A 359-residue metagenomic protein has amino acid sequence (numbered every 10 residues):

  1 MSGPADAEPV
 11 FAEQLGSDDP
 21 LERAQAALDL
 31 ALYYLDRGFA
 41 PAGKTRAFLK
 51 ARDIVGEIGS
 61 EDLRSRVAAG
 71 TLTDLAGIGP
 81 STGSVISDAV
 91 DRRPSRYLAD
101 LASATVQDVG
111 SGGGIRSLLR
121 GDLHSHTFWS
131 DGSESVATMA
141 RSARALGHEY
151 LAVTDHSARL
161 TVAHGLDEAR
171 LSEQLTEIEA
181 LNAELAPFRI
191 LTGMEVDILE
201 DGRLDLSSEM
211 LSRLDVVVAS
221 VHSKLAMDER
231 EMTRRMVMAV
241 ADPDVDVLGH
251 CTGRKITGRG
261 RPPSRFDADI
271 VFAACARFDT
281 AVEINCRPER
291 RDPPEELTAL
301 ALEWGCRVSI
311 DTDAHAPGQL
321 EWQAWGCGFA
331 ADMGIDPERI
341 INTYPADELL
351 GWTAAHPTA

Functional and structural regions predicted by a protein language model:
S2-G112: Long, highly charged, low-complexity intrinsically disordered interaction regions that mediate electrostatic DNA/RNA
S2-P20, T73, S84, S95-L119 (+5 more regions): Charged catalytic cores and adjacent phosphate/nucleic-acid-binding surfaces used for phosphate/nucleic-acid chemistry
A76-G77, G121, A152, I310: Short conserved micro-motifs on helix faces and helix-strand junctions that flank and scaffold key functional residues
L123-F128, Y150-T154: Ser/Thr-glycine-rich phosphate-binding loops at phosphate-binding pockets of nucleotides, nucleotide cofactors
A152-V153, M194-V196: Core AdoMet radical
I190-T192: Short beta-strand elements
